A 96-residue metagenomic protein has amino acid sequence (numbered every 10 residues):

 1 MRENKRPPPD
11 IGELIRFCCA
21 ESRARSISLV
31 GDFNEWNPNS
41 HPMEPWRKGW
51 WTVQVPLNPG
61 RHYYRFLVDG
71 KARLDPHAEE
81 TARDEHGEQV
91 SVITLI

Functional and structural regions predicted by a protein language model:
M1-E3: A general sequence property marking short-to-moderate contiguous segments in secreted/outer-membrane adhesion
P8-P59, K71-I96: Aromatic-rich carbohydrate-binding modules that target alpha-glucans
